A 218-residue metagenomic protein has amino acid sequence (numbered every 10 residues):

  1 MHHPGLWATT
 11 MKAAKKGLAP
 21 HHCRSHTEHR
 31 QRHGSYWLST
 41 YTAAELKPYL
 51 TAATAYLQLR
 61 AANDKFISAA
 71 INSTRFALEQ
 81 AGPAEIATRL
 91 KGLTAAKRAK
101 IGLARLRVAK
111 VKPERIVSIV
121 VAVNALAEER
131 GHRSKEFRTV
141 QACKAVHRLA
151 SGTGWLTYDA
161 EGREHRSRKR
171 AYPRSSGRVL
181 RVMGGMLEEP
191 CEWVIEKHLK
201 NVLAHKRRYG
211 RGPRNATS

Functional and structural regions predicted by a protein language model:
M1-S218: Intrinsically disordered, low-complexity regulatory regions of eukaryotic proteins
